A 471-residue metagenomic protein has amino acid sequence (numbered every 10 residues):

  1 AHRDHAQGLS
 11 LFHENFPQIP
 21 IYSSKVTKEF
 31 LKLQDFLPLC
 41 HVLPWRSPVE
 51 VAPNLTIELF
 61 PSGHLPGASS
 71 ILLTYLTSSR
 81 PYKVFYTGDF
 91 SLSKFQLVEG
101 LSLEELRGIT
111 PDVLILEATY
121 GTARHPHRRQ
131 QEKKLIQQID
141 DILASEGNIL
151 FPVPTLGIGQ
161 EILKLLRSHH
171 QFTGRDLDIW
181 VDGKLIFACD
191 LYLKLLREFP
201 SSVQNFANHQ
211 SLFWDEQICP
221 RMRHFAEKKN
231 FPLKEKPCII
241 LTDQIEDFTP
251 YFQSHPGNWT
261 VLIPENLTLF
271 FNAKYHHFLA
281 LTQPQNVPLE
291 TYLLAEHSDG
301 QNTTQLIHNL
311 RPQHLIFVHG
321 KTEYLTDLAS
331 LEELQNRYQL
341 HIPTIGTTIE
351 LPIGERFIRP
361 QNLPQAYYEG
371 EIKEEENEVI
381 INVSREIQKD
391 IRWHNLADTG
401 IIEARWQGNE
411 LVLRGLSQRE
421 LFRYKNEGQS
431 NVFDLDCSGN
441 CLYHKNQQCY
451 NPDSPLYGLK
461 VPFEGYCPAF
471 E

Functional and structural regions predicted by a protein language model:
H2, R128-E132, R221, L241-T242 (+1 more regions): A conditional alpha-helix N-cap/helix-loop micro-motif detector
H2-W180, I186-C189, L196-F199: His/Asp/Glu-rich metal-coordinating catalytic cores of metallo-dependent phosphodiesterases/hydrolases acting on
H5-G8, W45-L101, I218, F225-I239 (+6 more regions): Core dinuclear metal-dependent hydrolase active-site scaffold
Q96-T119, E198-N205, P256-P284: Short, compositionally biased "basic patch" segments
G121-R124, W214-D215, E235-C238, N286-T291: Short, basic, glycine/proline-bearing loop/turn elements
I136-A273, H308-R311, F317-T326, L331-L363 (+4 more regions): Hard-cation-handling environments
Y275-Q305: Generic long, charged, amphipathic alpha-helical segments
N426-E471: Cysteine-centered metal-binding/redox modules
